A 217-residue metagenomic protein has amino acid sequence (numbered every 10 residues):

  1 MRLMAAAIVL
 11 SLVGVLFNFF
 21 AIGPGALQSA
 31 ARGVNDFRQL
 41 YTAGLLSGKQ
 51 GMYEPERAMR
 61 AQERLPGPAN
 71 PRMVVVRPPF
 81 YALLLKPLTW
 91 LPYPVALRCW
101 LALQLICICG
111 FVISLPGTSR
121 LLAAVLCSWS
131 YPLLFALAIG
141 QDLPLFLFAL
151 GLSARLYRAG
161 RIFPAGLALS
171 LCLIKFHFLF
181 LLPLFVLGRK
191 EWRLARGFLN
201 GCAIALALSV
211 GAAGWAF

Functional and structural regions predicted by a protein language model:
M4-L105, C109, P116: TM-lumen/periplasm interface segments of multi-pass membrane proteins, especially the first transmembrane helix
P78, L133-L147: Membrane-interface micro-motifs in multi-pass membrane enzymes
A102-I106, Q141-A149, K175-L179, L199: Membrane-embedded alpha-helical segments of multi-pass membrane proteins, especially the transmembrane helices
I108-A123, L156-G160: Transmembrane alpha-helical segments of multipass membrane enzymes and assembly factors that act on membrane-embedded
L121-L133, L137: Transmembrane and membrane-interface helices of multi-pass, inner-membrane envelope-modifying transferases
L143, L150-P164: Membrane-interface transmembrane helices that cradle and orient dolichyl/undecaprenyl
F163-V186: Membrane-interface alpha helices of multi-pass inner-membrane proteins
F180-A203: Perimembrane helix-loop-helix junctions
